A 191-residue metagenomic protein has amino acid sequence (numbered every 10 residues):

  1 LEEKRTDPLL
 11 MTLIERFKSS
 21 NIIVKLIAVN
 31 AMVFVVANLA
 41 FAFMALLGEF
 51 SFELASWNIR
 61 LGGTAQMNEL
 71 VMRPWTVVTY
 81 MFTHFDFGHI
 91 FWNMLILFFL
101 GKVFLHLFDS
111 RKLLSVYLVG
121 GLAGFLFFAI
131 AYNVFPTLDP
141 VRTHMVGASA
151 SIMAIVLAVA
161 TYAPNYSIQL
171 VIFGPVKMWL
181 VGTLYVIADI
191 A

Functional and structural regions predicted by a protein language model:
L1-A191: A detector for small-residue-rich transmembrane helices and their helix-helix packing motifs
